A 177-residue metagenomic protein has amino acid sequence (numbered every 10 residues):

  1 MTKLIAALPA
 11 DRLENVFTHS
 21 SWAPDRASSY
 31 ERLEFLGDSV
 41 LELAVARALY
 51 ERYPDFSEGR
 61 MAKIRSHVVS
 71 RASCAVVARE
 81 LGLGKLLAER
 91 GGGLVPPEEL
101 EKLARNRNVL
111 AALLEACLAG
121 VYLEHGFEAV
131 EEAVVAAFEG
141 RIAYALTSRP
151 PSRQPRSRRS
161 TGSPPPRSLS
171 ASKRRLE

Functional and structural regions predicted by a protein language model:
M1-E177: Double-stranded RNA-binding/processing signature
